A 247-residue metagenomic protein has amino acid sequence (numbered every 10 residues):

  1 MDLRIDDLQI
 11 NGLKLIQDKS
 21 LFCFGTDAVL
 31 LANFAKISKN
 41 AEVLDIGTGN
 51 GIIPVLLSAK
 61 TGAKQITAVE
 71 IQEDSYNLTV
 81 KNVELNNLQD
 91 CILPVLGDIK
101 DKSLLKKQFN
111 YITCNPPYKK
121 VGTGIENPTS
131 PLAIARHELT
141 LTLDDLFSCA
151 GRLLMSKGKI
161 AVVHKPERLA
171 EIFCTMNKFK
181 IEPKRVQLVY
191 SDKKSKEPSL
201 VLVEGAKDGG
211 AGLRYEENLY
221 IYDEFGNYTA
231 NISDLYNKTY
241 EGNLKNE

Functional and structural regions predicted by a protein language model:
M1-S38: Class I SAM-dependent transferase core
I16, L93-V95, K184-Q187: General small-molecule cofactor/ligand-binding pocket signal
S20, T140-S191: Conserved Class I SAM-dependent methyltransferase catalytic core
F22-F24, G49-N50, S195: Short glycine/threonine-rich catalytic loop with a Thr-x-Gly-x-Asp
F34-K106, Y111-I125, S148: Conserved SAM/SAH cofactor-binding pocket of Class I
L104, D192-K196: Acidic pyrophosphate-coordinating catalytic loop
P116-D145: Mobile active-site "lid"/loop adjacent to the S-adenosyl-L-methionine
K196-E247: SAM/dcSAM-binding transferase cores
